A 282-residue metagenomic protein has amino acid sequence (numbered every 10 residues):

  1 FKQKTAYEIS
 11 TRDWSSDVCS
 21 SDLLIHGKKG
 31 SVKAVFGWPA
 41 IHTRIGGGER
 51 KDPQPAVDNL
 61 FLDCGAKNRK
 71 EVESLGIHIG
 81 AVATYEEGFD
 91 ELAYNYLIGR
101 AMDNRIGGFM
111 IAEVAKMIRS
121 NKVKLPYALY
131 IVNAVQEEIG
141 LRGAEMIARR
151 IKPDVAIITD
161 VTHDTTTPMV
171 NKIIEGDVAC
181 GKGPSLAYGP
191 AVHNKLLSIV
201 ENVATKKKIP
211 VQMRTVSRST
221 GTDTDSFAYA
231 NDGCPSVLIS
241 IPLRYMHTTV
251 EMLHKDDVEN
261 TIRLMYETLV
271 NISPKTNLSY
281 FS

Functional and structural regions predicted by a protein language model:
F1-D13: Short, exposed "boundary/linker" segments that immediately precede the start of a downstream structural module
R12-S282: N-terminal hydrophobic/helix-forming segments and targeting peptides
